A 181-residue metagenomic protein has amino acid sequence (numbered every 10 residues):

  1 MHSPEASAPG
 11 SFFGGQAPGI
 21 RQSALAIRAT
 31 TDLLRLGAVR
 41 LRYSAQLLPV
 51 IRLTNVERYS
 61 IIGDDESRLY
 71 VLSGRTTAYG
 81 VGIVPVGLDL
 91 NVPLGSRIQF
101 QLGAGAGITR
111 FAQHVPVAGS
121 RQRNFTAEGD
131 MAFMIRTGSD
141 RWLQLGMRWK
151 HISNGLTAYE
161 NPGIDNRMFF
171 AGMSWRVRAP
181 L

Functional and structural regions predicted by a protein language model:
M1-L33, N166-L181: Short glycine/proline- and aromatic-enriched beta-strand/turn motifs that initiate or cap beta-hairpins
M1-P4, A104-R110, L143, M147-H151: Transmembrane beta-strand segments that form the barrel wall of outer-membrane beta-barrel proteins
E5-S11, R35, I51-Y59, L94 (+3 more regions): Gram-negative outer-membrane beta-barrel proteins
G10-A17, L69-R75, Q113-G119, G155-N161: Extracellular loop and loop/strand-boundary signature of outer-membrane beta-barrel proteins
G19-L25, T77-V84, I98, G119-A127 (+1 more regions): Residues that define the transmembrane beta-barrel architecture of outer-membrane proteins
S23-Q113, S174: Gram-negative (and chloroplast) outer-membrane scaffold detector with strong preference for beta-barrel transmembrane
L36-V39, S96-I98, T137-L143, A179-L181: Repeated loop/turn-to-beta-strand initiation elements of outer-membrane beta-barrel proteins
Q144, N154-G172: Terminal transmembrane helical module of multi-pass membrane proteins
